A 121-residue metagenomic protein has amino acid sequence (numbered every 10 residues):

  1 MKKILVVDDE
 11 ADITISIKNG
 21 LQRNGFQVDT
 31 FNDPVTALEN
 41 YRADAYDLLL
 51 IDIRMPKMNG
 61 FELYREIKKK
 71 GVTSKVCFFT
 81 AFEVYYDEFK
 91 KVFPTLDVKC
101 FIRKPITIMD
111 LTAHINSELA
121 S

Functional and structural regions predicted by a protein language model:
D8, D52: Active-site residues of response regulator receiver
A11-D29, L96: Two-component/phosphorelay signaling modules centered on CheY-like receiver
T30-L48: Acidic, metal-coordinating helix/loop segments flanking the phosphotransfer/catalytic sites of two-component signaling
N32-D33, N59-R65: Acidic catalytic/metal-coordinating carboxylates
M55: Receiver (REC) domain active-site loop signature in two-component systems and cognate sites in sensor histidine kinases
E62, E83-C100, M109, A113: Alpha4 helix (beta4-alpha4-beta5 surface) of REC/receiver domains from two-component response regulators
F79-A81: Hydrophobic/aromatic residues positioned on beta-strands within the core alpha/beta folds
K104: A Lys-centered signature of the CheY-like receiver
